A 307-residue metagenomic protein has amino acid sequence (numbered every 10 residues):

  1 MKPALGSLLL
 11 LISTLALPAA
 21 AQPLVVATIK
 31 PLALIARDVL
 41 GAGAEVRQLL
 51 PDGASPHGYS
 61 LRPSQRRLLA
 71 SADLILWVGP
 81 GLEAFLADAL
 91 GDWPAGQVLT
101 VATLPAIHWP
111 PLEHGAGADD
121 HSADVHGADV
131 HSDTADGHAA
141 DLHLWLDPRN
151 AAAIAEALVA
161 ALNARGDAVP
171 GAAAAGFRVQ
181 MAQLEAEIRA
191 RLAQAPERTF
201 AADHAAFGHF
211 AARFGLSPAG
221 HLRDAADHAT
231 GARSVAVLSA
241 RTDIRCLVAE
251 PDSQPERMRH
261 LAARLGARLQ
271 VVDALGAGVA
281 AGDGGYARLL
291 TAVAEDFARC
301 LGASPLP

Functional and structural regions predicted by a protein language model:
A4-A16: Bacterial N-terminal signal peptides
A21-P307: Extracytoplasmic metal-acquisition and chelation regions
